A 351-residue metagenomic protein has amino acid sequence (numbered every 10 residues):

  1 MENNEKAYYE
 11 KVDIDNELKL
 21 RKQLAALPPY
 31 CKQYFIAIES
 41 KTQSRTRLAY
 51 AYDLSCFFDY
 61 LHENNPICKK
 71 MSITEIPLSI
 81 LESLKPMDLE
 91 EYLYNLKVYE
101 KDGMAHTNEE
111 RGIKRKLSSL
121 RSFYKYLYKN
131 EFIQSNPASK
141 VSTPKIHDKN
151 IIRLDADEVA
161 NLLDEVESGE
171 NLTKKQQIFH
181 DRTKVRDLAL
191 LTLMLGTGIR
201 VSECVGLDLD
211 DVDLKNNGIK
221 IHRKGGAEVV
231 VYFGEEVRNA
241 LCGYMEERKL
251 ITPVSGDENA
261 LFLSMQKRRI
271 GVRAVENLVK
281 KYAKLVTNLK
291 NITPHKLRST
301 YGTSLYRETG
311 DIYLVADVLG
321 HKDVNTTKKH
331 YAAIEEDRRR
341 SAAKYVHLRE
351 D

Functional and structural regions predicted by a protein language model:
M1-D351: Conserved catalytic core of the tyrosine transesterase superfamily
